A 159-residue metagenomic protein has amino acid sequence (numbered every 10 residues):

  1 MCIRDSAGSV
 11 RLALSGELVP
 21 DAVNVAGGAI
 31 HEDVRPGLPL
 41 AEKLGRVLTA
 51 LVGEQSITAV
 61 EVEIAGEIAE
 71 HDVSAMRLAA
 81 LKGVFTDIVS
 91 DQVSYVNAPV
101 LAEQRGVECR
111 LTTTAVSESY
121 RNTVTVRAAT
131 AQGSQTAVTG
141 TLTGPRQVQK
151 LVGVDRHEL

Functional and structural regions predicted by a protein language model:
M1: Active-site-proximal cofactor/substrate-binding loop regions of enzyme domains
R4-L159: NAD(P)-dependent dehydrogenase/reductase Rossmann-like domain
